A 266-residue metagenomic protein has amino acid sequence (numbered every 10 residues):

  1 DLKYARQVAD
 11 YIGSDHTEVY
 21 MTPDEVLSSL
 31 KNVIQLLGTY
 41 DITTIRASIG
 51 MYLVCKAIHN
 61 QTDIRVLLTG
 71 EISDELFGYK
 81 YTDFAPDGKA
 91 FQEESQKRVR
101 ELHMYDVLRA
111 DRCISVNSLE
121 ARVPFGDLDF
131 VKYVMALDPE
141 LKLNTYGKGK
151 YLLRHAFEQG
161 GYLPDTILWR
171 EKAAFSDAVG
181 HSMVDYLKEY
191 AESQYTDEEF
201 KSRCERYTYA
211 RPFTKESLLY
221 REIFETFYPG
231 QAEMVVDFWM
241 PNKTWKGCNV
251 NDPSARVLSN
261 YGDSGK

Functional and structural regions predicted by a protein language model:
D1-G161, F175-Y190, K201-R203, Y207-P212 (+1 more regions): ATP-dependent adenylate-handling active sites, centered on carboxylate activation for C-N bond formation
P164-E171: A short alpha-helix-loop-beta-strand transition element characteristic of N-terminal alpha/beta dinucleotide-binding
S193-Q194, E198: C-terminal catalytic/acceptor-binding lobe
